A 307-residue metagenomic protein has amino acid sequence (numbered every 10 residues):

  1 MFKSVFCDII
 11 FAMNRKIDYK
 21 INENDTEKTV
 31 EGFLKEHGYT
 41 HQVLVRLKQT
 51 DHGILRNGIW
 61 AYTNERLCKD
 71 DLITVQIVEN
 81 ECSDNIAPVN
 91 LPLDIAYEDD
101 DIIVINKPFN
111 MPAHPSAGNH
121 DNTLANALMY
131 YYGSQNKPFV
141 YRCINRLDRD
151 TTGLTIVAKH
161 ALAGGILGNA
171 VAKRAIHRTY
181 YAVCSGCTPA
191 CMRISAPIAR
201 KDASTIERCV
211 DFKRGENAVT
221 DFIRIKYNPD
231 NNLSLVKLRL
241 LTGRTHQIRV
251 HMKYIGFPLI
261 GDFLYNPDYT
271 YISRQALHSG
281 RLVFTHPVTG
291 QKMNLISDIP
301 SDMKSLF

Functional and structural regions predicted by a protein language model:
F2-K48, L93, F212-V219, R224-L235 (+3 more regions): Pseudouridine synthases involved in rRNA/tRNA modification
F2-R193, P197-A199, D302-L306: RNA pseudouridine synthases
I54, Q76-V78, D202-I206, N217-V219 (+1 more regions): Short Pro/Gly-enriched beta-strand edge/turn motifs at strand-loop
Y62-R66, K237, R274: Short, surface-exposed secondary-structure edge patches
I105, R208, S234-V236: Generic recognition of long tandem-repeat/solenoid scaffolds
M111-H114, I206, L233-S234: Short small-residue beta-strand/loop micro-motif enriched in glycine and branched aliphatics
V140-I144, R208-V210, N266-D268: Glycine-anchored helix-breaking recognition loops at helix->coil/strand junctions
G164-G165, A190-R193, T205-R208, R244-H246: Short acidic/glycine-rich loop or secondary-structure boundary segments that cap or lie
